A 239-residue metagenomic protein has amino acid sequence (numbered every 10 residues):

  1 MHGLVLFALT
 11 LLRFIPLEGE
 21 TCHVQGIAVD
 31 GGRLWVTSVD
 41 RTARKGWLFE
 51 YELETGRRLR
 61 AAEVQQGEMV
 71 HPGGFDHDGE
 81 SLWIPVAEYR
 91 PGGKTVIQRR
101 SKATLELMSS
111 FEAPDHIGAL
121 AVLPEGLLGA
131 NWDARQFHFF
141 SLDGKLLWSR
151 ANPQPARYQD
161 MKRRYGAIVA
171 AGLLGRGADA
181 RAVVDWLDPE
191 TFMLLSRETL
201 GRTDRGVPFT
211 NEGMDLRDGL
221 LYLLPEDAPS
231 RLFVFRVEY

Functional and structural regions predicted by a protein language model:
L11-E18, R57-Q65, E106-F111, K145-A151 (+1 more regions): A short beta-strand motif characteristic of beta-propeller blades
I15-G46, H71-G74: Beta-strand-rich domains and repeat architectures in extracellular enzymes and scaffolds, especially beta-propellers
T21-A28, G67-D76, A113-P124, Q154-R164 (+1 more regions): Repeated scaffold domains used in trafficking and secretory/extracellular systems, primarily beta-propellers
V39-R41, A87-Y89, W132-A134, L173-R176 (+1 more regions): Short loop/turn segments immediately following the C-termini of beta-strands
A43-F49, P91-Q98, R135-F140, G177-W186 (+1 more regions): Structural motif
E52-G56, R100-L105, S141-K145, D188-F192 (+1 more regions): Short loop/turn segments that connect beta-strands within beta-propeller blades
G56-V86: Blade-loop segments of beta-propeller domains
P153-P189: Loop/turn-rich, solvent-exposed surfaces of beta-rich toroidal or solenoidal domains
